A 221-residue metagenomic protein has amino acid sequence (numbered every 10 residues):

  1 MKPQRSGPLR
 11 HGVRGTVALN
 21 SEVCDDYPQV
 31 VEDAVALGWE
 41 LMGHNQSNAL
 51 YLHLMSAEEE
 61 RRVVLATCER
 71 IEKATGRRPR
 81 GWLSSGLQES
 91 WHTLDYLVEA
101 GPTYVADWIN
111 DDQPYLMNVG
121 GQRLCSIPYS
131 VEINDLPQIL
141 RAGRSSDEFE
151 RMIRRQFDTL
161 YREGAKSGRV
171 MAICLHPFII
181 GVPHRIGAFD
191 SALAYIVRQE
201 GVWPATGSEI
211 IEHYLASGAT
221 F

Functional and structural regions predicted by a protein language model:
M1-K2, S6, S217-T220: N-terminal regions that are enriched for targeting/export leaders and immediately downstream pro/stem segments
Q4-R5, V31-E32, R61-C68, L94 (+2 more regions): Generic structural signal for well-ordered alpha-helices, preferentially at hydrophobic/aromatic core positions
Q4-V13, I71-R77, E163-K166, I196-G201: A structural motif corresponding to the C-terminal end of an alpha-helix and its immediate exit/capping segment
L9-S90, Q122, P128-R141, A172 (+1 more regions): Metal-dependent polysaccharide deacetylase catalytic core of the NodB/CE4 family, i.e., the active-site-bearing domain
D25-L41, L94-V105, G187-A194: Short, electropositive alpha-helical surface patch
M55-V63, R144-E148, H184, A188: Alpha-helix N-cap and loop-to-helix initiation/capping positions
E69-K73, R77-S167: Active-site-adjacent pocket scaffolds in enzyme catalytic domains
Y104, R154-F221: C-terminal domain-boundary segment and adjacent tail
